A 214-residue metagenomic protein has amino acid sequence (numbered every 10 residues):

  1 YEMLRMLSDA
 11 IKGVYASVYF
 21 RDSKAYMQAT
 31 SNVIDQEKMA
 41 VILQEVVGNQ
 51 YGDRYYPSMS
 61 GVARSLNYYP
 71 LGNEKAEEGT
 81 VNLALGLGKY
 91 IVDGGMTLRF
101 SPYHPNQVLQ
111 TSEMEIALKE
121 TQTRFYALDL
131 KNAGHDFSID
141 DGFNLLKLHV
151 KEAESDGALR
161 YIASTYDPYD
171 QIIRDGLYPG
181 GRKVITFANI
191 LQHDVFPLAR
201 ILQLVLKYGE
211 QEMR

Functional and structural regions predicted by a protein language model:
Y1-R214: Conserved mixed alpha/beta core segments that line enzyme active sites in large multi-domain catalysts
